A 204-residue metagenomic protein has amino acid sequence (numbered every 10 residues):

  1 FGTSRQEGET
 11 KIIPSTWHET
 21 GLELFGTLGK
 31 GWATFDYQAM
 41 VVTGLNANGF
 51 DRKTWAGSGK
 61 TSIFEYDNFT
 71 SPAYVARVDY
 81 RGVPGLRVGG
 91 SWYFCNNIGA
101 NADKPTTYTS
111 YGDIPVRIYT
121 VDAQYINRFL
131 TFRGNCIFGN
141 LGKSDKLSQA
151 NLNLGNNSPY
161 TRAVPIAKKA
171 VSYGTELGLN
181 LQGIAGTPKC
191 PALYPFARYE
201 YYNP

Functional and structural regions predicted by a protein language model:
F1-R77, N96-T107: Surface-exposed coil loops of outer-membrane beta-barrel proteins
T16-T20, T70-Y74, P115-Y119, I126 (+1 more regions): Residues that define the transmembrane beta-barrel architecture of outer-membrane proteins
L22-G26, A76-Y80, V121-Y125, T175-L179: Residues on the lipid-exposed face of transmembrane beta-strands in outer-membrane beta-barrel proteins
L28, V41-L45, W92-I98, N127-F129 (+3 more regions): Transmembrane beta-strands of outer-membrane beta-barrel pores
G29-F35, N48, G85, Q182-L193: Short loop/turn motifs that connect adjacent beta-strands in outer-membrane beta-barrel proteins
F35-A39, V88-G90, V121, L130-G134 (+2 more regions): Transmembrane beta-strands of outer-membrane beta-barrel proteins
G89, Y93, G112-N151: Oxyanion-binding "anion nests"
T161-G174, G183-P204: Outer membrane beta-barrel transmembrane domains
